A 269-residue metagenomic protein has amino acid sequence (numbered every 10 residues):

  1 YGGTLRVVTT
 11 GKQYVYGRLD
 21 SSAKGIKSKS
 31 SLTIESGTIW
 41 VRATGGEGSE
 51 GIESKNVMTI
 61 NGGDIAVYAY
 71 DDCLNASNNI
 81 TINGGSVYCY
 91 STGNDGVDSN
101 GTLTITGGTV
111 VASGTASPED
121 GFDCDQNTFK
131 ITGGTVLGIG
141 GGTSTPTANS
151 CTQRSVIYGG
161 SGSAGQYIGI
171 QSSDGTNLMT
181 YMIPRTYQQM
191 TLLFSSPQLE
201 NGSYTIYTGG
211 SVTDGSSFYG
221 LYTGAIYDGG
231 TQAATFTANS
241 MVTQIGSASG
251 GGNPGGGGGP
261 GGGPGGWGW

Functional and structural regions predicted by a protein language model:
Y1-W269: A composition-driven surface/loop motif
